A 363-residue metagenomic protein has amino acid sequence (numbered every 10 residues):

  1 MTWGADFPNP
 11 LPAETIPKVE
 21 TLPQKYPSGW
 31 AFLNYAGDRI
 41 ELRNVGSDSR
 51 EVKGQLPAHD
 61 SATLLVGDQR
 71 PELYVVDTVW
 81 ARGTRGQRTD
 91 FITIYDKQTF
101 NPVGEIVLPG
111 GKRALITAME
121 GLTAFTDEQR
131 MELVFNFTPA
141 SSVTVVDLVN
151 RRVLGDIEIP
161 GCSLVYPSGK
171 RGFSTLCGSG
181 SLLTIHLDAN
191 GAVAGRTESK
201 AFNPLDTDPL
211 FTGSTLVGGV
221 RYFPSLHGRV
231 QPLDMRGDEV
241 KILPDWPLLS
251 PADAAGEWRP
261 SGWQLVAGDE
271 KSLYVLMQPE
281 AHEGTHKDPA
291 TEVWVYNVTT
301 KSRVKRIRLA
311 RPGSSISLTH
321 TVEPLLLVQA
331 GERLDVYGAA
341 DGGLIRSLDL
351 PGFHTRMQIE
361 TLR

Functional and structural regions predicted by a protein language model:
W3-P71: Beta-strand-rich domains and repeat architectures in extracellular enzymes and scaffolds, especially beta-propellers
W3-T15, D48-L56, D60-A62, N101-L115 (+5 more regions): A short beta-strand motif characteristic of beta-propeller blades
P12-P23, A58-R70, G111-A124, I159-R171 (+4 more regions): Repeated scaffold domains used in trafficking and secretory/extracellular systems, primarily beta-propellers
K18-W30, V75-T89, V275-A290: Short, conserved, GDST-rich strand-edge loop motifs in beta-rich repeat architectures
A36-D38, V79-T84, P139-A140, S179-L183 (+3 more regions): Short glycine/acidic-enriched loop and turn motifs that connect beta-strands
V45-D48, K97-T99, D147-R151, L187-G191 (+3 more regions): Short loop/turn segments that connect beta-strands within beta-propeller blades
T99-V143, L148-Y166: Asp-box/WD-like beta-propeller blade repeats and closely related beta-sheet repeat scaffolds
E257-E323, V328: Loop/turn-rich, solvent-exposed surfaces of beta-rich toroidal or solenoidal domains
